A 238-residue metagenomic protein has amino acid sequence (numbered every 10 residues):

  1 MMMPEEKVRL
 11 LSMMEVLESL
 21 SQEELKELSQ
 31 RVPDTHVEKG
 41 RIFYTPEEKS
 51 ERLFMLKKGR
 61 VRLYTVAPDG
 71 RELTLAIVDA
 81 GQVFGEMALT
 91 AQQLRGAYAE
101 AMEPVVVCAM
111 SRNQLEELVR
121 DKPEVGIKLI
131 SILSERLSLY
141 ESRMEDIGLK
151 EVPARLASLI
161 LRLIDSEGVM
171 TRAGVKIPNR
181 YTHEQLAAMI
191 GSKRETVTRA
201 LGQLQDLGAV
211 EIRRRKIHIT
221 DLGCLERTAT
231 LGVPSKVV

Functional and structural regions predicted by a protein language model:
M1-K39, A88-L89: Cyclic nucleotide-binding regulatory module and flanking cytosolic helices
V16, R41-P104: Cyclic nucleotide-binding regulatory domains
S19, L53, I77, A101 (+3 more regions): Short aromatic/basic micro-patch
L25, L115-E116, L225: A generic structural signal for short hydrophobic patches within well-formed alpha-helices
A76-S134, S138: Cyclic-nucleotide recognition modules
R120-G191: Polybasic "coupling" helices that flank or enter modular domains
V152, D165-V238: Phosphate-/nucleic-acid-contacting segments
